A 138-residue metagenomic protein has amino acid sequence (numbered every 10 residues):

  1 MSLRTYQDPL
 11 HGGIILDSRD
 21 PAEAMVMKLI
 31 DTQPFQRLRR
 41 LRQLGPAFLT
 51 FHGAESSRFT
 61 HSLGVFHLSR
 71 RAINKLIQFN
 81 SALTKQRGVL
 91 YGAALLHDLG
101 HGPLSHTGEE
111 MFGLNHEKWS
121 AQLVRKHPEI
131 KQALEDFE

Functional and structural regions predicted by a protein language model:
M1-L41, L49-Y91, G100-E138: Sequence-structural signature of the catalytic-core scaffold of metal-dependent phosphohydrolases that act on
